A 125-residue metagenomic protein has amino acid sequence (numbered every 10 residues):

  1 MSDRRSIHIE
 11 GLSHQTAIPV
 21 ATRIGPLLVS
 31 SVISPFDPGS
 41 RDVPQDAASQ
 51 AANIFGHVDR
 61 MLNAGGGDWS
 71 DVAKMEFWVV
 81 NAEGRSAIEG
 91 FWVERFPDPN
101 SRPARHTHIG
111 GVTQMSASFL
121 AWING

Functional and structural regions predicted by a protein language model:
M1-G56, R60-A73, V79-G125: N-terminal presequence-like segments and the immediate start of the first folded domain
